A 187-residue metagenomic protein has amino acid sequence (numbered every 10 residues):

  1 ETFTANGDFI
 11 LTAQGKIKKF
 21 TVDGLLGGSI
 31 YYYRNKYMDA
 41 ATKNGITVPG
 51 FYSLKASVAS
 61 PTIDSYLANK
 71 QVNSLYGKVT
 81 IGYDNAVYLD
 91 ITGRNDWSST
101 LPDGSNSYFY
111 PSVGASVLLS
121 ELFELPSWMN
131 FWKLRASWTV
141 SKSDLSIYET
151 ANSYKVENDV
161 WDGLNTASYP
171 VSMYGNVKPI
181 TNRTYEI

Functional and structural regions predicted by a protein language model:
E1-I187: Extracellular/periplasmic, surface-exposed regions of secreted and cell-surface proteins
